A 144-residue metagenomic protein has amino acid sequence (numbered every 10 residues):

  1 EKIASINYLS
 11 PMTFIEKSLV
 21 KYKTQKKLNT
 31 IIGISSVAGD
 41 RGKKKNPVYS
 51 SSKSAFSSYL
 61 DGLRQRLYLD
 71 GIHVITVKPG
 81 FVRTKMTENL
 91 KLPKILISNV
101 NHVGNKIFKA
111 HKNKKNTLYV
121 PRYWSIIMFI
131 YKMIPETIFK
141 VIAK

Functional and structural regions predicted by a protein language model:
I3-A4: A hydrophobic alpha-helix adjacent to the NAD(P)-binding/active-site core of NAD(P)-dependent oxidoreductases, strongly
I15, S52: Active-site helix of classical SDR
S36: Residue(s) in the substrate-gating loop at a strand-loop-helix junction that position the organic substrate next
R41, G62-H73: Active-site-adjacent segment of SDR/Rossmann-fold oxidoreductases
R41-P47: Active-site loop immediately N-terminal to the catalytic Tyr-X3-Lys motif of short-chain dehydrogenase/reductase
T76, L92-F129: C-terminal helical subdomain
P79-N89: Short, flexible catalytic-loop segment of classical short-chain dehydrogenase/reductase
